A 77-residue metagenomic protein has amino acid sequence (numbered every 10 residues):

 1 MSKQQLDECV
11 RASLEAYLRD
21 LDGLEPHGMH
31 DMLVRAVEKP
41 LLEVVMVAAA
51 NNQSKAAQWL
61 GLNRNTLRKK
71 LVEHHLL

Functional and structural regions predicted by a protein language model:
M1-D7, A12-S13, R19-L77: Bacterial C-terminal helix-turn-helix
